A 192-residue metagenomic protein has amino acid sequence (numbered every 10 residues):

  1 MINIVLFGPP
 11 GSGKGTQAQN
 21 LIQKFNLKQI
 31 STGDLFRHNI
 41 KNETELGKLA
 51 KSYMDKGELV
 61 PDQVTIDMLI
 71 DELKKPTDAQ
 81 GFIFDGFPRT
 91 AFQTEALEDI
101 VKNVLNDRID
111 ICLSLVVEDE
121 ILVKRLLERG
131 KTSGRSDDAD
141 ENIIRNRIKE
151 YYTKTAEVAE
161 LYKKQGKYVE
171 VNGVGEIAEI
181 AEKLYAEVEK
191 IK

Functional and structural regions predicted by a protein language model:
M1-K192: Glycine-rich phosphate-binding loop of ATP-dependent small-molecule kinases
